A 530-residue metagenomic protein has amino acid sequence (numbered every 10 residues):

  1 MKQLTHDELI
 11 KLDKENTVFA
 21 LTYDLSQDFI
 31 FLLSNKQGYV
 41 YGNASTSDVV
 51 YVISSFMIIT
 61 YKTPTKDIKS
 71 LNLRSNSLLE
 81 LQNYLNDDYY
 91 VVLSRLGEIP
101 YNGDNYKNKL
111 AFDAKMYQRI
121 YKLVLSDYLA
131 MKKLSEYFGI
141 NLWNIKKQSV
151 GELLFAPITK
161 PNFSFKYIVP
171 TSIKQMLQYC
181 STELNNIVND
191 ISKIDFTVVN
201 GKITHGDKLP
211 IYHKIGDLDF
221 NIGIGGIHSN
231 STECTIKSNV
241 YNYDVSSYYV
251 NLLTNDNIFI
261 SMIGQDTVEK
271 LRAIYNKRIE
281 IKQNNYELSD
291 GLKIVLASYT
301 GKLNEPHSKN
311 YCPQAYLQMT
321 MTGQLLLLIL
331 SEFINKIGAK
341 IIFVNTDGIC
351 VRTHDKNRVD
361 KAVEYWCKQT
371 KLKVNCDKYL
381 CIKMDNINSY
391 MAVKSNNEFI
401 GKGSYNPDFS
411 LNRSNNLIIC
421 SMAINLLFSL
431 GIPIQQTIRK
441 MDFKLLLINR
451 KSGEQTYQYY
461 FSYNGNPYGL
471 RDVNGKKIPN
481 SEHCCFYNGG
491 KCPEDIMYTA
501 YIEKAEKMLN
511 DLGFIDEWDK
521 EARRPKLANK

Functional and structural regions predicted by a protein language model:
M1-L73, S231: Conserved RNase H-like, two-metal-ion catalytic cores of nucleic-acid enzymes
Q3-D13, F112, M116-V240, V245-S246 (+4 more regions): Common nucleic-acid-contacting/processivity interface regions adjacent to the catalytic cores of nucleic-acid enzymes
Y23-L25, S45-T46, T63, N72-S77 (+5 more regions): Short, flexible loop/turn elements at secondary-structure junctions
I53-Q118: Active-site-proximal helix-loop-helix substrate-binding element of RNase H-like nuclease domains
R95-D104, S135-N141, N345-T346: Short, conserved phosphate-binding/catalytic loop or strand-edge motifs used in phosphoryl-/nucleotidyl-transfer
E98, I140, F163, F196 (+4 more regions): Short aromatic/hydrophobic-glycine micro-motifs
I158-I168, S172-Q175, E183, K193 (+7 more regions): C-terminal, non-catalytic extensions of nucleic-acid polymerases
T235-M422, L447, E454, P467: Conserved catalytic core of nucleic-acid polymerases
